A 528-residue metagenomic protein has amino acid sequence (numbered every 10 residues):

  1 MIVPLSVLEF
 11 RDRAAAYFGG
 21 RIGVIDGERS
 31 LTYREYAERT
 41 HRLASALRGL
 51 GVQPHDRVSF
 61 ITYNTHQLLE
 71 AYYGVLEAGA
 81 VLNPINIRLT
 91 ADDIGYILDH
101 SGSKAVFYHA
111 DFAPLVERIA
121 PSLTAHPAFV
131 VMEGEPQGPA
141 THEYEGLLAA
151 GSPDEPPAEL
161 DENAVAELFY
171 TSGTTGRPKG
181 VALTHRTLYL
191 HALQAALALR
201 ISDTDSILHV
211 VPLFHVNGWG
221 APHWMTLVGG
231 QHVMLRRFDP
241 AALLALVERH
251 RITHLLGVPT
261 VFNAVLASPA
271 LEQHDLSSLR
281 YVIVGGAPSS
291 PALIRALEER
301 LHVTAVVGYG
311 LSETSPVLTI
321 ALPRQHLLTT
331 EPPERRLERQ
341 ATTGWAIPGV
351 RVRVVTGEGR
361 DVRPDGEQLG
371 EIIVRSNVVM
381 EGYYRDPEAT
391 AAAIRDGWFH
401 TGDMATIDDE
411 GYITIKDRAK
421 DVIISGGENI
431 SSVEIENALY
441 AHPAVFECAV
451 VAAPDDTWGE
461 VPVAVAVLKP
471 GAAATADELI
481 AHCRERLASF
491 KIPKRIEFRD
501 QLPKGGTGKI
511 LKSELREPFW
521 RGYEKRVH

Functional and structural regions predicted by a protein language model:
V3, G20-T65, L69-Y73, T90-G95 (+1 more regions): Conserved AMP-binding/adenylate-forming core of the ANL superfamily
F10, S45, G49-L50, E77-A149 (+2 more regions): Structural core segment of the AMP-binding/adenylate-forming
G19, V131, P136, G151-Y170 (+3 more regions): Conserved pre-ATP/AMP-binding loop-to-beta segment of ANL
A37-L43, A149-P153, E167, V181-S202 (+2 more regions): Conserved structural elements of the adenylate-forming
L89, V106-Y108, L255, S376 (+6 more regions): AMP-binding/adenylate-forming catalytic core of the ANL superfamily
Y189-S206, F214-H254, S268: Conserved AMP-binding/adenylation subdomain of ANL enzymes
L227, I252-G257, L266-E338, R351 (+2 more regions): Gly/Ser/Thr-rich phosphate-binding loop
W345-I373, I407-E410, A472-A476, L511: Conserved beta-loop-beta connector loops within the AMP-binding
